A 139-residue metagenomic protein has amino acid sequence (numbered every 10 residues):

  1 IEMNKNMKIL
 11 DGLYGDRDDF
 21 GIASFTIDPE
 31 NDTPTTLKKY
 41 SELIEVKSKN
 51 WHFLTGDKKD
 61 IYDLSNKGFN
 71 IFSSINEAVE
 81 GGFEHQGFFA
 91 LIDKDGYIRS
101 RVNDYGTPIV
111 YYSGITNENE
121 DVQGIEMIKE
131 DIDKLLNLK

Functional and structural regions predicted by a protein language model:
I1-E2, G81: Solvent-exposed, non-transmembrane alpha-helical starts
E2-L64: Structural microenvironment flanking redox-active thiols in thiol-disulfide oxidoreductases
D11, L43-E45, S74, Y105 (+1 more regions): Alpha-helix boundary/interfacial micro-motifs
D11-G15, I44, S65-S73, I132-K139: Sec/Tat-exported extracytoplasmic proteins
G21-S24, E45-K49, N76, E80 (+2 more regions): Generic preference for well-ordered secondary structure
T35-K38, K67-S74, L91-I98: Short, charged low-complexity intrinsically disordered segments located at boundaries of structured domains
K49-W51, Y62, F69-S74, F83-A90: Structural micro-motif
E77-K139: Thiol-/selenol-based redox modules, centered on thioredoxin-like and closely related oxidoreductase domains
